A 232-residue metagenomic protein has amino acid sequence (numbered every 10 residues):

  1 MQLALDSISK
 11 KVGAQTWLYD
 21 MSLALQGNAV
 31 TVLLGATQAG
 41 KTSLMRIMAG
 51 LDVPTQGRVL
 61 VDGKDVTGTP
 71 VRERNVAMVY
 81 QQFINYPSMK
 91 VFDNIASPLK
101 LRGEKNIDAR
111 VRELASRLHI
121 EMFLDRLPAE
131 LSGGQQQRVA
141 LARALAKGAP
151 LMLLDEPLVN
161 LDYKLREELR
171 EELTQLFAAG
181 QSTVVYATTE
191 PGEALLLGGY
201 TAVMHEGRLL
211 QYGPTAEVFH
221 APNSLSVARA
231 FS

Functional and structural regions predicted by a protein language model:
A49: Helix-to-loop junction immediately C-terminal to a conserved catalytic motif
K64-Y80, L101, D108-A109, V218-P222: ABC ATPase NBD coupling module
N106-F123, T174-Q175: Conserved ABC ATPase "signature" region
L127-L131, Q135: Conserved ABC ATPase signature
A146-P150: A short, proline-enriched helix->beta-strand linker immediately N-terminal to the Walker B motif in ABC-type P-loop
Y212-G213, A221: ABC ATPase "signature
